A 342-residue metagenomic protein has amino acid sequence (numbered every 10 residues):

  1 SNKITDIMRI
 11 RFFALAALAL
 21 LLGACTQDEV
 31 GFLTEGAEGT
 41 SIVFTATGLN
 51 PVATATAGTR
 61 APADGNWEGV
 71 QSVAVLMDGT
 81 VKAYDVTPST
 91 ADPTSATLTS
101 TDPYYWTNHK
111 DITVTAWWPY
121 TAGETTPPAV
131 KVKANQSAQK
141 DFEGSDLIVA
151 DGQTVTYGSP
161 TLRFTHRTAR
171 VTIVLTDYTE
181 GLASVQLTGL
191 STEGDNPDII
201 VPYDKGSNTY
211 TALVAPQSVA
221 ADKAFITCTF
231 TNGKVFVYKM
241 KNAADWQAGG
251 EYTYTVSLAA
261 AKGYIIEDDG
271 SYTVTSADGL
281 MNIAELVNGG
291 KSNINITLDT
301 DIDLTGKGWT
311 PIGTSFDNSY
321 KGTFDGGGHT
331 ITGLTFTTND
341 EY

Functional and structural regions predicted by a protein language model:
I4, R9-L18, L22-K262, T273 (+1 more regions): Sec-type signal peptide cleavage vicinity
A261-Y342: Surface-exposed repetitive/solenoidal architectures
